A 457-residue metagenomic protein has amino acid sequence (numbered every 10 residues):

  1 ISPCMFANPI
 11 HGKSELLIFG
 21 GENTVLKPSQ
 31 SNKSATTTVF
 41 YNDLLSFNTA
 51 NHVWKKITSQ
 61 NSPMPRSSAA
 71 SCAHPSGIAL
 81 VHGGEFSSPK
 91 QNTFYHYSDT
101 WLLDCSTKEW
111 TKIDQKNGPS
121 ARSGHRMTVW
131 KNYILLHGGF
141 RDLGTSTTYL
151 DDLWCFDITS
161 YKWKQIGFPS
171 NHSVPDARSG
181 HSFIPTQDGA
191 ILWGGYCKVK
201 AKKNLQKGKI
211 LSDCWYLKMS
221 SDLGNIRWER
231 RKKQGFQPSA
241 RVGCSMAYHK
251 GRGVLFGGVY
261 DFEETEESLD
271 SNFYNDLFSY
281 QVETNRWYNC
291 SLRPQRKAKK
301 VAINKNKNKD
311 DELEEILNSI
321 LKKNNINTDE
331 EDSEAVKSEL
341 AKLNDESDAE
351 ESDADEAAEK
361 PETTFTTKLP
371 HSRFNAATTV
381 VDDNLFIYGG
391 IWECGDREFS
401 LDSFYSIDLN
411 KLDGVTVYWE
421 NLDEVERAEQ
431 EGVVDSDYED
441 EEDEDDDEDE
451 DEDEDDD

Functional and structural regions predicted by a protein language model:
I1-A7, P65-C72, A121-M127, D152 (+4 more regions): Beta-propeller and closely related beta-sheet repeat lectin domains
M5, I18-F19, L44, S71 (+14 more regions): Hydrophobic strand positions within the blades of repeat-based beta-sheet folds
N8, S14-K33, T37, I57-S59 (+9 more regions): Glycine-centered tight turns/hairpins at beta-strand boundaries that repeat across beta-rich repeat domains
N32-V53, F94-E109, T148-K162, N204-G224 (+2 more regions): Beta-propeller blade signature
A50-Q60, L103-N117, F156-S173, L217-G235 (+3 more regions): Blade-edge beta-strand/turn elements of extracellular beta-propeller and related beta-sheet repeat scaffolds
W130, G144-S146, S160, H172-K202 (+7 more regions): Beta-propeller domains
R252-V254, G258-Y260, E264-F278, V282-R286 (+4 more regions): Blade-level signature of beta-propeller repeat domains, shared across WD40, Kelch, NHL, RCC1 and BNR/Asp-box propellers
K307-K360, V425-D457: Acidic, serine/threonine-rich intrinsically disordered low-complexity regions
